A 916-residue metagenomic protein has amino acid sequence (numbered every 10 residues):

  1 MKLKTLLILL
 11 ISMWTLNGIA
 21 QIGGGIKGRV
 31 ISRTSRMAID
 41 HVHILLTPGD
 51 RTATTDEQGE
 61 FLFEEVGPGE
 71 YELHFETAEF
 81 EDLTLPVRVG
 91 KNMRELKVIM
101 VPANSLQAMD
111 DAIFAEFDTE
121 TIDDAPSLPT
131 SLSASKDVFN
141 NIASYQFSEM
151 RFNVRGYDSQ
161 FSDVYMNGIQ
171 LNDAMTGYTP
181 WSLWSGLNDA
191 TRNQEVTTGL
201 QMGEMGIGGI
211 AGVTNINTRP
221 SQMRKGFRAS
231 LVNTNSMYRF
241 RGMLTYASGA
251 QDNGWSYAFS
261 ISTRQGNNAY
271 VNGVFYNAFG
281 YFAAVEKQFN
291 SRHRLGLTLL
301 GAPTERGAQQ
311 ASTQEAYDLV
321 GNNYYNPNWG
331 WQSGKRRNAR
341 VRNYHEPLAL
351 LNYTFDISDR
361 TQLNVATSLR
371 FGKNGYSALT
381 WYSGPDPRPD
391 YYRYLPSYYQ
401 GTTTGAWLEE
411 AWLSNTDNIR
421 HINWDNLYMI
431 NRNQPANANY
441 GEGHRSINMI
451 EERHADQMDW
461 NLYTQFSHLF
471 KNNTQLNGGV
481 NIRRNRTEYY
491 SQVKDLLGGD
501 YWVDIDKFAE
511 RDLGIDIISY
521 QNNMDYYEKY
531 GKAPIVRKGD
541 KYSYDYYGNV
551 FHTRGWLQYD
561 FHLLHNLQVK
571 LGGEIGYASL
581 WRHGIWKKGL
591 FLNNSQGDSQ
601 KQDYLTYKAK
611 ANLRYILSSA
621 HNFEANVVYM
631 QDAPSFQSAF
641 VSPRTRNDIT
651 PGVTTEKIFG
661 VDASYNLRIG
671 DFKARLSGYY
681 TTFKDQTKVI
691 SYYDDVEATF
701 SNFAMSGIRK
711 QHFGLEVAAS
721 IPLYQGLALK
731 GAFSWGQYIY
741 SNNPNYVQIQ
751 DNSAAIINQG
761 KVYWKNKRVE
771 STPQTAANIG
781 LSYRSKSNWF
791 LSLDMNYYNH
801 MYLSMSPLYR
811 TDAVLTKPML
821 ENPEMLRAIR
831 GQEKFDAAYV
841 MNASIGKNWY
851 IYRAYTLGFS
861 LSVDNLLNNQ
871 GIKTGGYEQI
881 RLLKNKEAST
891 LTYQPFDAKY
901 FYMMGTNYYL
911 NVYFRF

Functional and structural regions predicted by a protein language model:
S131, V138-I142, I169-L200, N217-R219 (+2 more regions): Short acidic/polar hinge/loop motifs at secondary-structure boundaries that mediate gating or recognition
G203, V213-G249, I261-G273: Short strand-turn segments of transmembrane beta-barrel domains in outer membranes, especially the first one or two
E286, R294-N352, G375-E451, I517-K538 (+1 more regions): Acidic/polar loop-and-plug regions of large Gram-negative outer-membrane beta-barrel proteins
G307, A311-S312, A316, N522-I535 (+8 more regions): Surface-exposed extracellular loop regions of Gram-negative outer-membrane beta-barrel proteins, predominantly
N326-L348, N352, G548, S599-N612 (+5 more regions): Outer-membrane beta-barrel signature, preferentially recognizing the C-terminal barrel domain of Gram-negative
M449, L476-S618, S638-P643, G652 (+1 more regions): Signature of Gram-negative outer-membrane beta-barrel scaffolds
H565, Y680-T682, F703-Y809, Y913-R915: Gram-negative outer-membrane beta-barrel transporters
K684, L729, Y797-L815, K847-F916: C-terminal beta-signal and adjacent terminal beta-strands/loops of Gram-negative outer-membrane beta-barrel proteins
